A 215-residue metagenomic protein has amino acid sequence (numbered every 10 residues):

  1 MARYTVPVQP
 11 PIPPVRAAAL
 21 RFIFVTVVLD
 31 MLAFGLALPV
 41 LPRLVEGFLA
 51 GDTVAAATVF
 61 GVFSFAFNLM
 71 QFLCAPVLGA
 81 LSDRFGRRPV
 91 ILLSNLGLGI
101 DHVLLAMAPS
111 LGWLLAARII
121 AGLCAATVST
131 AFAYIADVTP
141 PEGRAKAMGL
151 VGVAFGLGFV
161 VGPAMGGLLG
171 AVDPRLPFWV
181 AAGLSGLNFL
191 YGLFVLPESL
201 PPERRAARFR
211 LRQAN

Functional and structural regions predicted by a protein language model:
P7-R16, P197-N215: Juxtamembrane intracellular "pre-TM" segments in multi-pass secondary transporters
R16-G47: Pair of pore-lining "gating" transmembrane helices in MFS-fold secondary transporters
V28, D101, G112-A126: Hydrophobic core of transmembrane alpha-helices in multi-pass small-molecule transporters, especially MFS/SLC-type
R43-F72: Extracellular/periplasmic helix-loop-helix junction of adjacent transmembrane segments in MFS-like secondary
N68-P76, A126, F159-V160: Residue-level signature of mid-helix packing/kink "hotspots" within the transmembrane helices of 12-pass Major
F72-P109: Conserved MFS/SLC helix-loop-helix module at the cytosolic interface between two early adjacent transmembrane helices
A117-G156: Cytoplasmic helix-loop-helix junction between adjacent transmembrane helices in 12-TM secondary transporters
A154-F194: Helix-loop-helix hairpin linking two adjacent transmembrane segments in secondary transporters
